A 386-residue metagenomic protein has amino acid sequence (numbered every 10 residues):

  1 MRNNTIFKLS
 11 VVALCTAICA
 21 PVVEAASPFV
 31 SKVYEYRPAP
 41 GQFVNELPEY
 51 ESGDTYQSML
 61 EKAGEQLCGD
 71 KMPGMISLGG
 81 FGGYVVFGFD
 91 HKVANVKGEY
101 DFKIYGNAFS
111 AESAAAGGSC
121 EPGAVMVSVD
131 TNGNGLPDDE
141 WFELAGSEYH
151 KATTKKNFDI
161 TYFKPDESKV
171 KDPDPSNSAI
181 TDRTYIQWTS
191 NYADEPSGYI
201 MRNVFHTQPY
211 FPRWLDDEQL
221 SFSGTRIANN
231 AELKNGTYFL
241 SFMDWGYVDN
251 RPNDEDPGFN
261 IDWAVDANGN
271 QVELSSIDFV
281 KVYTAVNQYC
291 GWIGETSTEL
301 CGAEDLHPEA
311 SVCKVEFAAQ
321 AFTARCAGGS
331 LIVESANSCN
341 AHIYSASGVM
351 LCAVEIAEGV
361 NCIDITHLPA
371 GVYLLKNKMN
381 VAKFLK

Functional and structural regions predicted by a protein language model:
M1-A26, M379: Bacterial Sec-dependent N-terminal signal peptides
E24-E121, G146-A310: A domain-level signal for the mature, folded cores of soluble proteins
K103, M126, F142-E143: Structural recognition of the beta-strand scaffold that forms the well-ordered cores of secreted hydrolase catalytic
M126-D130, Y344-A346: Predominantly extracellular/luminal cell-surface or secreted proteins
N134: Acidic carboxylate motifs that coordinate Ca2+ or other divalent cations, activating on Asp/Glu
E140-E143, M350: Residue-level detector of beta-propeller blades
L144-A145, V354: Short hydrophobic alpha-helix segments
K314-K386: C-terminal outer-membrane/trafficking sorting elements
